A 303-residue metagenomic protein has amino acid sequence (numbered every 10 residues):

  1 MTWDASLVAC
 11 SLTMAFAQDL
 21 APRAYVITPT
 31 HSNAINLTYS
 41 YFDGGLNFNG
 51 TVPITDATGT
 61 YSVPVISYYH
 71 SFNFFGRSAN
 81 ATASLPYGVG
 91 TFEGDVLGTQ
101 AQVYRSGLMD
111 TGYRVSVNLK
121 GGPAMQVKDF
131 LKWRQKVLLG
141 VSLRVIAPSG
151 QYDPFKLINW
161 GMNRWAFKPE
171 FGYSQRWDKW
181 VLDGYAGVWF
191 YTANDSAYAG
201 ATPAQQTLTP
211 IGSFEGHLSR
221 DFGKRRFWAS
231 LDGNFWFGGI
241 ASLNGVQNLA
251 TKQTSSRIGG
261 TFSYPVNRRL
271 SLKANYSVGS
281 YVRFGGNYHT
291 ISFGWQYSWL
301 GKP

Functional and structural regions predicted by a protein language model:
H31, T58-P64, R105-Y113, V137 (+4 more regions): Residues that define the transmembrane beta-barrel architecture of outer-membrane proteins
N33-I35, A79-A83, V137-L143, F167 (+5 more regions): Transmembrane beta-strands of outer-membrane beta-barrel proteins
L37-Y39, I66-H70, Y113-L119, L143 (+6 more regions): Residues on the lipid-exposed face of transmembrane beta-strands in outer-membrane beta-barrel proteins
Y39-G45, L85-T91, L119, V145-Q151 (+6 more regions): Transmembrane beta-strands of outer-membrane beta-barrel pores
F42-V63, Q100-A101, P154-G161: Surface-exposed strand-loop-strand hairpins of Gram-negative outer-membrane beta-barrel proteins
G45-L46, G76-A79, P123, K179-L182 (+3 more regions): Repeated loop/turn-to-beta-strand initiation elements of outer-membrane beta-barrel proteins
G88-T207, A250: Outer-membrane pore/translocation modules
A201-P303: Outer membrane beta-barrel transmembrane domains
